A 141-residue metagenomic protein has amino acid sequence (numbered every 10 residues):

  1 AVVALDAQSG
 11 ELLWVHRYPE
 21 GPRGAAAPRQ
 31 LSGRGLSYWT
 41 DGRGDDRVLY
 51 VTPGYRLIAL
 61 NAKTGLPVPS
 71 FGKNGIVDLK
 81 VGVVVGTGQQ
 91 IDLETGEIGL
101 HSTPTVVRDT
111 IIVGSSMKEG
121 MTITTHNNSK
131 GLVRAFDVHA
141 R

Functional and structural regions predicted by a protein language model:
A1, P28-R56, T95-I123, K130: Repeat-blade elements of multi-bladed beta-propeller folds
A1, Q8, R17-E20, L31 (+2 more regions): Acidic, proline/glycine-rich low-complexity intrinsically disordered segments
A4-G10, V133-F136: N-terminal amphipathic, basic-rich helices that act as targeting or association modules
E11-A25, L66-L93: Aromatic (tryptophan-biased) beta-strands that constitute blades/sheets of beta-rich domains
L60-G65, N128-R141: Beta-propeller blade signature
A62, G82, S116: Surface loops and adjacent helix of pleckstrin homology
